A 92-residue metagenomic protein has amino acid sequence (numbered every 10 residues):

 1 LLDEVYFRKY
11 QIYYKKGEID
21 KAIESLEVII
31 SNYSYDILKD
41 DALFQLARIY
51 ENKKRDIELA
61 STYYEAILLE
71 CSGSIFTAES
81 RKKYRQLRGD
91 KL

Functional and structural regions predicted by a protein language model:
L1-L92: Acidic, polar-rich low-complexity tracts and alpha-helical solenoid repeat scaffolds
